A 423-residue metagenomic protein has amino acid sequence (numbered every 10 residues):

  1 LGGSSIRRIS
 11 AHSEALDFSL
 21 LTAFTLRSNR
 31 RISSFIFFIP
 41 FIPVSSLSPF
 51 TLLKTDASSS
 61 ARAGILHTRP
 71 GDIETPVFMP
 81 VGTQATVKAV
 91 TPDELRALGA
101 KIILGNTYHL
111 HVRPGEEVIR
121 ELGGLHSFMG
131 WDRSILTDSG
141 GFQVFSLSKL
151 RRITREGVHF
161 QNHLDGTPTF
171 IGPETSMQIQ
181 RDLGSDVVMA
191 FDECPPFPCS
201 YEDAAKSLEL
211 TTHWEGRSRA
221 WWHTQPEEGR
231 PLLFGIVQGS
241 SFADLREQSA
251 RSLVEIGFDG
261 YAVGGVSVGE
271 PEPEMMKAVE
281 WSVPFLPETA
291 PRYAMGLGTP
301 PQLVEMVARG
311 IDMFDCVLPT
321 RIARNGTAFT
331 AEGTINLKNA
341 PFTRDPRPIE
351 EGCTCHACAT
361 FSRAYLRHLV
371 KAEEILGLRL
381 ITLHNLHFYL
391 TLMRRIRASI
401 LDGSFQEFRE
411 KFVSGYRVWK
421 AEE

Functional and structural regions predicted by a protein language model:
S4-S13, S19, F24-S34: Low-acidity, Ser/Thr- and Arg-rich intrinsically disordered low-complexity segments
S33-P43: Short, Lys/Arg-enriched N-terminal segments with co-localized hydrophobic residues within the first ~10-30 amino acids
V44-E227, A340-T343: Non-catalytic, usually N-terminal nucleic-acid engagement modules in DNA/RNA processing proteins
V44-I65, I73-V77, K88-A89, D192-P198 (+1 more regions): C-terminal extensions of enzymes
G71, I103, D138, Q180 (+5 more regions): Conserved, mostly hydrophobic/aromatic
S176, S207, T211-W214, S218 (+5 more regions): Alpha-helical packing segments of well-folded alpha/beta enzyme cores
F197-Y201, A205, G260-V266, I375-L378: Glycine- and acidic
T212, Q225-I349: Glycine-rich phosphate/ribose-binding loops and adjacent secondary-structure elements that form binding surfaces
